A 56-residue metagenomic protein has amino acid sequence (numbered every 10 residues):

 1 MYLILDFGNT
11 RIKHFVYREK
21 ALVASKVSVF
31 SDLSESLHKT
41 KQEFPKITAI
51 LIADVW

Functional and structural regions predicted by a protein language model:
M1-L22: Gly/Thr-rich phosphate-binding beta-strand-loop-beta motif of the actin/hexokinase/Hsp70
K26-S28: Short hydrophobic alpha-helix segments
S31-L33: Short coil/turn segments at the loop-to-beta-strand junctions that recur within blades of beta-propeller repeat folds
E35-F44: Short amphipathic alpha-helix with an adjacent loop that forms part of the alpha/beta core around
E43-W56: Short beta-strand-loop/turn "lid" adjacent to the catalytic site in phosphate-handling enzymes
